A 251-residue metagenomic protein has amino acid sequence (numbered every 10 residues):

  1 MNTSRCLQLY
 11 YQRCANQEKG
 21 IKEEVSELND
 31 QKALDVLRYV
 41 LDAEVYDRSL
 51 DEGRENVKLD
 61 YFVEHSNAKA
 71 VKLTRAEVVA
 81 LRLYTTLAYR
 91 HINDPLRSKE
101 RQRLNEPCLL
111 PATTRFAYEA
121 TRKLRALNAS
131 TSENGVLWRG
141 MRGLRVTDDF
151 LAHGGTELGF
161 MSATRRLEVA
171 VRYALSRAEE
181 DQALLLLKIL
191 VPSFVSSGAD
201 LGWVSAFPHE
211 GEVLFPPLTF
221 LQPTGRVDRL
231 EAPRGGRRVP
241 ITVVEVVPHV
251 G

Functional and structural regions predicted by a protein language model:
M1-A33, R226: Homotypic signalosome interaction modules of apoptosis and innate immunity
K19, S26-V195, A199-W203: Internal glycine-rich, Lys/Arg-flanked active-site/core loops of soluble domains
R142, T164, V171, A178-G251: Active-site and NAD+-binding cores of ADP-ribose-processing enzymes
